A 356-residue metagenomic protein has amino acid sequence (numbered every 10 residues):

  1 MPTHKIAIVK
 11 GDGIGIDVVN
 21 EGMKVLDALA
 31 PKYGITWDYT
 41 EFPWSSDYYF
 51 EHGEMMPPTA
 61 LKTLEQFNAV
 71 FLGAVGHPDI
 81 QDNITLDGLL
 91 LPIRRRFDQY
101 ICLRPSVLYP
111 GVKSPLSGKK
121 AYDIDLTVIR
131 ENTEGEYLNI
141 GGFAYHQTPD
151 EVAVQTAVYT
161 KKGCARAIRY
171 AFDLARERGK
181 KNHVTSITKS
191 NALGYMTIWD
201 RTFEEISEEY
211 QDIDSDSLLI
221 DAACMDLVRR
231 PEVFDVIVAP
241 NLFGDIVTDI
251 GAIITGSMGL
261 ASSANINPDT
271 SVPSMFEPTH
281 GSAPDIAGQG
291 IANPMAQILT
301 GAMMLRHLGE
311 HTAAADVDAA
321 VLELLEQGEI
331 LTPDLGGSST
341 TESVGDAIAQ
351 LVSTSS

Functional and structural regions predicted by a protein language model:
A7-K24, A28-A30, T148-D221, V233: Glycine-rich phosphate/diphosphate-binding loop of Rossmann-like nucleotide-binding domains
D12-G15, N68, I129, A171 (+5 more regions): Buried hydrophobic positions in well-ordered alpha/beta secondary-structure cores of metabolic enzymes
G22, L26, Q297-L305, I348: Buried hydrophobic packing segments
G34-P58, L227: N-terminal beta-loop-helix "entrance" segment that forms/cooperates in small-molecule cofactor or anionic ligand
F50-Q147, E151-V154, L242: N-terminal glycine-rich phosphate/adenylate-binding segment common to multiple enzyme folds
N139-S186, S190-A192, Y210, H311 (+2 more regions): Glycine-rich phosphate/pyrophosphate-binding loop and the adjoining helix
N191, M196-T202, I206-T255, G259-S262 (+2 more regions): Accessory "access/gating" subregions that flank catalytic or transport cores
D226-T332: Glycine-rich phosphate/nucleotide-binding loop
